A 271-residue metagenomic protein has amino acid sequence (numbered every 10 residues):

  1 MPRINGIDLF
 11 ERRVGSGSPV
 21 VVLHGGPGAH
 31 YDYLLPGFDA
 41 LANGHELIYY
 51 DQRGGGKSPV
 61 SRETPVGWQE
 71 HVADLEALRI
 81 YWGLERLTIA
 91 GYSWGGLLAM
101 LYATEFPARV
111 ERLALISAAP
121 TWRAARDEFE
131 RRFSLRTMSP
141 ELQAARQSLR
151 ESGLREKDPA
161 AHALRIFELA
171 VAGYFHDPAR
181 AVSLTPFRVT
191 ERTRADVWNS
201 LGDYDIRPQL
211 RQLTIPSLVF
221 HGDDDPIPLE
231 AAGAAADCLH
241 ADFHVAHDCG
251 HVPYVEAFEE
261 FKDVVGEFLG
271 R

Functional and structural regions predicted by a protein language model:
N5-V60, T64: Conserved HGGG/HGGXW glycine-rich cap/lid loop of the alpha/beta-hydrolase fold
Y49-W94, D263: Active-site loop/oxyanion-hole signature of alpha/beta-hydrolase fold enzymes
E85-E128: Conserved hydrolase catalytic core segment
R112-G153, V189-T190: Flexible "cap/lid" loop of the alpha/beta hydrolase fold
Q147-S200, Q209: Conserved alpha/beta-hydrolase catalytic His-Asp/Glu region
L213, V219-H221: Short beta-strand/loop motif that positions the catalytic acidic residue of the alpha/beta-hydrolase fold
P226-A231: Conserved alpha/beta-hydrolase "acid-adjacent" motif
C249-K262: Catalytic histidine-centered segment of alpha/beta-hydrolase-like enzymes
